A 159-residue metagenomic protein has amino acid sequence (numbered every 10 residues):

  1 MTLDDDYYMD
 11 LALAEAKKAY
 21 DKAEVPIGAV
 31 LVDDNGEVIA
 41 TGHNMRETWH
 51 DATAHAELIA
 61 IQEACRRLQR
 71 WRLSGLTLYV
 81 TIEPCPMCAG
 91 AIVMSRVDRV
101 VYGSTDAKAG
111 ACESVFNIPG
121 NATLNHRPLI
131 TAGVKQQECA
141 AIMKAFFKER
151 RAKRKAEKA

Functional and structural regions predicted by a protein language model:
M1-K22, V38, M87-A159: Zinc-dependent deaminase
A12, A16-A19, A29, A40 (+2 more regions): Small-residue (primarily alanine) positions within well-ordered alpha-helices, especially packing/interaction faces
A23-I27, S74: Short, basic and Ser/Thr-rich N-terminal targeting/leader segments
I27-G36: Short beta-strand scaffold segments in enzyme catalytic cores
I39-R46: Short beta->alpha transition motifs characteristic of CBS
H43, H55, H126: Histidine-centered active-site/metal-ligand motif
R46, V80, S104: Residues that line or immediately flank small-molecule/substrate-binding pockets and catalytic motifs
H50-T53, L58-S95: Helix-adjacent hinge/juxtasegments
